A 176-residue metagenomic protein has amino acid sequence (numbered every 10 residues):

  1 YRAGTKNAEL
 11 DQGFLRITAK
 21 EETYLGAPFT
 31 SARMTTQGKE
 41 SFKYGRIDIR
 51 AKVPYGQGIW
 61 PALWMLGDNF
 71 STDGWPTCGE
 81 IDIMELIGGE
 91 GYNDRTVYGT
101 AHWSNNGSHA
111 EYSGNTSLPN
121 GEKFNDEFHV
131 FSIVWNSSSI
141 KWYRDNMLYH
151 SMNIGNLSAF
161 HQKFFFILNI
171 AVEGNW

Functional and structural regions predicted by a protein language model:
Y1-W176: GH16 jelly-roll
